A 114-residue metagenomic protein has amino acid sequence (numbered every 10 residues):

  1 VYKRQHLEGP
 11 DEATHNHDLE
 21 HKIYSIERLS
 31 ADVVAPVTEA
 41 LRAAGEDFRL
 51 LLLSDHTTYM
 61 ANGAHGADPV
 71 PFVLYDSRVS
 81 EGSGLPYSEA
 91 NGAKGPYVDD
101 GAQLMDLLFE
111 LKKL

Functional and structural regions predicted by a protein language model:
K3-L114: Feature captures the catalytic ectodomains and active-site-proximal regions of enzymes that hydrolyze or transfer
